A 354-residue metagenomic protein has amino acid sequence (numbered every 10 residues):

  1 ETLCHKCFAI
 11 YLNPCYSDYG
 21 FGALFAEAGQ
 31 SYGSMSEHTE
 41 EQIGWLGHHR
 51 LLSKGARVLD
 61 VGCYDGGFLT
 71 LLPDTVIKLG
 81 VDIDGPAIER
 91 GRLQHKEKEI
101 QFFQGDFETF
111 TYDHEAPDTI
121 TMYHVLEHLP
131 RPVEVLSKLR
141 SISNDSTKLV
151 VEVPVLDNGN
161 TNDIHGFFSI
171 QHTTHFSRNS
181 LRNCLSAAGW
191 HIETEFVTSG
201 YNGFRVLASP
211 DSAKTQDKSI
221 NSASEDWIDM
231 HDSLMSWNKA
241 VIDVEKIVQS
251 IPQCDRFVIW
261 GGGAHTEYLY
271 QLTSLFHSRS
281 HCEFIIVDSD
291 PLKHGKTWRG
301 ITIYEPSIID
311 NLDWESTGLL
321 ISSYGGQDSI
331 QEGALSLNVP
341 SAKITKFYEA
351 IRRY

Functional and structural regions predicted by a protein language model:
E1, Y201-V206: Short hydrophobic/aromatic beta-strand or adjacent loop that forms the aromatic wall/cage of a ligand/substrate-binding
E1-T119, Y123, L136, K214-Q249: Conserved N-terminal segment of class I S-adenosyl-L-methionine
L46, R205-Y354: Hydrophobic, well-ordered beta-alpha structural blocks that scaffold small-molecule cofactor pockets
D84, V155, D290: Residues in the short beta-alpha loop(s) of Rossmann-like NAD(P)-binding domains
H124-H128: A short His-aromatic
V133-K148: A short glycine-rich, Lys/Arg-flanked "PGG" loop and its adjoining helix->strand segment in the class I
V151-T174, R178-C184: Short, glycine-/aromatic-enriched active-site segment of Class I SAM-dependent methyltransferases
W190-Y201: Conserved S-adenosyl-L-methionine
